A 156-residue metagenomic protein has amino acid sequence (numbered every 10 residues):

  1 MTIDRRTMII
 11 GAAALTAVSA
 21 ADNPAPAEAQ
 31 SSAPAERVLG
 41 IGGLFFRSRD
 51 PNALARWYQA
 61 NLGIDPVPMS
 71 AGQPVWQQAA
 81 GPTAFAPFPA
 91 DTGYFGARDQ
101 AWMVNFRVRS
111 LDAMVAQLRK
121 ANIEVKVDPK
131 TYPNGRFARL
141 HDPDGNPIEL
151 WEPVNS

Functional and structural regions predicted by a protein language model:
T2, P87-F88: N-terminal hydrophobic targeting signals that begin at the initiator methionine
T2-L39, V115-S156: Vicinal oxygen chelate
A35-L39, F45-F85: Core segments of cupin and vicinal oxygen chelate
I41-R49, T92-R119, R136-H141, N146: Vicinal oxygen chelate
V75-Q77, G93-G96, P129: Short secondary-structure boundary/capping segments
A84-P87, L150: Broad, structure-driven detector of short, well-ordered beta-strand segments within folded domains
P89-G93, V154-S156: A short, sequence-level motif marking secondary-structure junctions
